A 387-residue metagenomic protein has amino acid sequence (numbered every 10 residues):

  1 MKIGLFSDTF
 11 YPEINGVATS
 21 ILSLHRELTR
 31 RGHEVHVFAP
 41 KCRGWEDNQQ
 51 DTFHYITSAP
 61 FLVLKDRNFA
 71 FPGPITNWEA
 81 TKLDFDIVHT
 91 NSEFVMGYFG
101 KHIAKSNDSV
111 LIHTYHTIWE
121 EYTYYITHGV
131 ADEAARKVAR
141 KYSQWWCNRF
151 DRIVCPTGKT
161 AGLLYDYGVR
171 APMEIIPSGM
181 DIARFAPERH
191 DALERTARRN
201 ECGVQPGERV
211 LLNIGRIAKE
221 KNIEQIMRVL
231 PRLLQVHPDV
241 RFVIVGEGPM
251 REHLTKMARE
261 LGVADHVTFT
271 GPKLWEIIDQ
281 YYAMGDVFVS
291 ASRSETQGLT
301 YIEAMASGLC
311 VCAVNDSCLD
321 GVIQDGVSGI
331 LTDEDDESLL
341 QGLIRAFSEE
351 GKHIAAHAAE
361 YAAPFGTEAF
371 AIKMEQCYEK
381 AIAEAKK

Functional and structural regions predicted by a protein language model:
M1-W45, Q49-Y55, E375: N-terminal subdomain of nucleotide-sugar transferases
T19, R209-Q235, P249-T255: A conserved mid-protein helix/loop that constitutes part of the nucleotide-sugar donor-binding site
K41, K159, G179: Carbohydrate-associated surface elements
C147, P272-K273, Q280-G285: Short alpha-helical donor nucleotide-sugar binding micro-motif in glycosyltransferases
E252-K273: Nucleotide-activated donor-binding/catalytic signature segment of Leloir-type glycosyltransferases, i.e., the conserved
R293: Aromatic "clamp/platform" in nucleotide-sugar-dependent glycosyltransferases that forms part of the donor/acceptor
C310-A313: Short hydrophobic beta-strand element within catalytic cores of glycosyltransferases and related nucleotide-activated
Q324-D336, R345-E350: Conserved acidic donor-binding segment of nucleotide-sugar-dependent glycosyltransferases
